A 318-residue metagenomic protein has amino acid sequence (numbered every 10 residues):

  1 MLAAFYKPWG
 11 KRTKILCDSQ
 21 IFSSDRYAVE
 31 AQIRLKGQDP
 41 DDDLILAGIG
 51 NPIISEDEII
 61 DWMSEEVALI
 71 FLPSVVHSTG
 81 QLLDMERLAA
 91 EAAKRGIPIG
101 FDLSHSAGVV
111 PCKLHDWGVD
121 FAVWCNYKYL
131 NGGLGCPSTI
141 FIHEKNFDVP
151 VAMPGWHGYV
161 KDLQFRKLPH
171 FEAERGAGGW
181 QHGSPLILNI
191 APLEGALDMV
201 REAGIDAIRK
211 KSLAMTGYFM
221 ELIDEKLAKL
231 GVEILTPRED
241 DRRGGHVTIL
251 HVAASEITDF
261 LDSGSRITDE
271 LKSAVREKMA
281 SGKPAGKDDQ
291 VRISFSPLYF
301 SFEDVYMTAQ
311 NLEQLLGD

Functional and structural regions predicted by a protein language model:
M1-D318: Pyridoxal 5′-phosphate
